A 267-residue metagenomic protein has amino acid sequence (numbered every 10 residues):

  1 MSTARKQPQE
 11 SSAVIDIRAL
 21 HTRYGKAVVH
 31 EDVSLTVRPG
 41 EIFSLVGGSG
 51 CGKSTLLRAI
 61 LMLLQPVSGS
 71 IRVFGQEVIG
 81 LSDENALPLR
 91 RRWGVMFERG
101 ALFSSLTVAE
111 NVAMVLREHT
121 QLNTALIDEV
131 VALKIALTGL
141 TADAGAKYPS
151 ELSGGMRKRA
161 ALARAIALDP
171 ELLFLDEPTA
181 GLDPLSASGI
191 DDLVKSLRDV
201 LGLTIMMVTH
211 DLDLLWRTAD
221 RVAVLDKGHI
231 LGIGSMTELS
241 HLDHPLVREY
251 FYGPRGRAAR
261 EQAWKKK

Functional and structural regions predicted by a protein language model:
V46-G48: The feature captures the beta-strand-to-loop junction immediately N-terminal to the Walker
L61: Helix-to-loop junction immediately C-terminal to a conserved catalytic motif
E77, A125-D143: Conserved ABC ATPase "signature" region
Y148-L152, M156: Conserved ABC ATPase signature
D169: Conserved catalytic motifs of ABC-family nucleotide-binding domains
L173-D176: Catalytic Walker B motif of ABC-type/P-loop ATPase nucleotide-binding domains
